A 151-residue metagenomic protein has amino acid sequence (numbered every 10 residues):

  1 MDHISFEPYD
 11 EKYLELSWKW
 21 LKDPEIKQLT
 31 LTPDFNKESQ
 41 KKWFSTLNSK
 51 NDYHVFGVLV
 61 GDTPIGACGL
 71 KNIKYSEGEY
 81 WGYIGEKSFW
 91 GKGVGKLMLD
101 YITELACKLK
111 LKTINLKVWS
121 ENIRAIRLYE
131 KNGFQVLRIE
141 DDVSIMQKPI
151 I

Functional and structural regions predicted by a protein language model:
M1-D34, E38-K41: A short, well-structured alpha-helix characteristic of acyl/acetyltransferase catalytic modules
I4, G78-Y80, I114, S144: Conserved beta-strand core positions
E11, P33-S88, L99, L105 (+2 more regions): Acetyl-CoA-dependent GNAT
S17, Y80-G82, M146: Short beta-strand motif preference
G91-E104, R127-K131: Conserved acetyl-CoA-binding loop-helix of GNAT-fold acetyltransferases
K92, L109-K112: Short coil/turn segments at alpha/beta junctions that flank glycine-rich nucleotide-binding fingerprints
K112-N115, W119-I126, N132-I151: C-terminal "cap" of GNAT-fold acetyltransferases
